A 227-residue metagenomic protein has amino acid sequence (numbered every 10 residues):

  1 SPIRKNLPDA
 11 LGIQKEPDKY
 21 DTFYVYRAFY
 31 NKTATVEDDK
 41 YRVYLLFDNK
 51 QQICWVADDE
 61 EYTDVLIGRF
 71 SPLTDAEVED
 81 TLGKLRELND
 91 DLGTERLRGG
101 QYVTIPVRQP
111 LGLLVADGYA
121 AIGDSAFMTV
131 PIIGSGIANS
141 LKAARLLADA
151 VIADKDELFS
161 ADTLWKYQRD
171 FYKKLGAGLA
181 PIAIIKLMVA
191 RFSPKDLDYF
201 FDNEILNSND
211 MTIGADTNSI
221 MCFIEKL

Functional and structural regions predicted by a protein language model:
S1-L92, F127: Predominantly flavin-linked oxidoreductase catalytic cores and closely associated redox partners
Q14, T33, L88-L92, K174-G178 (+3 more regions): Short secondary-structure junctions and interdomain/linker hinges
F23, D75-L82, A161-L164, I182 (+2 more regions): Alpha-helix initiation and N-capping motif
L73-A161: FAD/FMN-dependent oxidoreductases across multiple families
D149-P194: Active-site-proximal substrate-binding core of FAD-dependent oxidoreductases
A190-L227: C-terminal auxiliary extensions adjacent to catalytic cores
